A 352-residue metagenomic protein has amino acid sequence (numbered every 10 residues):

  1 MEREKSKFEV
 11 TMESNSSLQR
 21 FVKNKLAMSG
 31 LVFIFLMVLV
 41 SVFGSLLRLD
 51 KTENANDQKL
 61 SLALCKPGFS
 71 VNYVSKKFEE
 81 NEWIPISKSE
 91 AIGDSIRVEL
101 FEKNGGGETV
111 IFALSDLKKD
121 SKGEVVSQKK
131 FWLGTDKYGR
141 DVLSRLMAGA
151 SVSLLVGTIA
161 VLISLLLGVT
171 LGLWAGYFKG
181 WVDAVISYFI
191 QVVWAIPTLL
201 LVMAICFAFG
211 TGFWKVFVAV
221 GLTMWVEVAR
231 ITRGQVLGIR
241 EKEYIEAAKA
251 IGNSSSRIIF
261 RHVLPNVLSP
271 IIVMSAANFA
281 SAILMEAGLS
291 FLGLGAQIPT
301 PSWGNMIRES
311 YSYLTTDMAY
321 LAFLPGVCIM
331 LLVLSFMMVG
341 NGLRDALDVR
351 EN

Functional and structural regions predicted by a protein language model:
M1-L165, V169, Y313-L314, M318-L334 (+1 more regions): Gly/Trp-centered helix-boundary motif
T135-N352: Alpha-helical transmembrane segments of integral membrane proteins, especially multi-pass inner/plasma-membrane
